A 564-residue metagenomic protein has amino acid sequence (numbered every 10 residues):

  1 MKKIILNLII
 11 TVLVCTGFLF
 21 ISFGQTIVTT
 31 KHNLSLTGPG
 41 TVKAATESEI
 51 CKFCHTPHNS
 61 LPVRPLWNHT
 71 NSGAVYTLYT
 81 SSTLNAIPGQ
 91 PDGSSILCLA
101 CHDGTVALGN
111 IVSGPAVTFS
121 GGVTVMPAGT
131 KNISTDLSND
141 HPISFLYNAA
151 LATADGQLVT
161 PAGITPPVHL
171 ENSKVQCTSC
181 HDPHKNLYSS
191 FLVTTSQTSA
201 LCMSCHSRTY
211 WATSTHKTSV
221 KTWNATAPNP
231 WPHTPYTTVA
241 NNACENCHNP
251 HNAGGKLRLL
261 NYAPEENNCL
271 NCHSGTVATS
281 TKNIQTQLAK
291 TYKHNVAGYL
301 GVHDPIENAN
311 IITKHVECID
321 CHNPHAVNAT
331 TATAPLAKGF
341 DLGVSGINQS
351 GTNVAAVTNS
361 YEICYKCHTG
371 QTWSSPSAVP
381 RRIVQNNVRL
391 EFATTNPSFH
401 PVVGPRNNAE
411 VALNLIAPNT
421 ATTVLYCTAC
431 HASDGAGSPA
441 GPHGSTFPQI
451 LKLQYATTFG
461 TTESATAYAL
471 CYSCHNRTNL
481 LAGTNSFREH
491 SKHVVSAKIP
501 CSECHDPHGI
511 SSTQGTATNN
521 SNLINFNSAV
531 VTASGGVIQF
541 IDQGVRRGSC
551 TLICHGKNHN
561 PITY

Functional and structural regions predicted by a protein language model:
M1-I4: Positively charged n-region of N-terminal signal peptides that target proteins for export
I9-L19: Bacterial N-terminal signal peptides
S22-K52, T56-Y564: C-type cytochrome heme-c attachment and multiheme electron-transfer modules
